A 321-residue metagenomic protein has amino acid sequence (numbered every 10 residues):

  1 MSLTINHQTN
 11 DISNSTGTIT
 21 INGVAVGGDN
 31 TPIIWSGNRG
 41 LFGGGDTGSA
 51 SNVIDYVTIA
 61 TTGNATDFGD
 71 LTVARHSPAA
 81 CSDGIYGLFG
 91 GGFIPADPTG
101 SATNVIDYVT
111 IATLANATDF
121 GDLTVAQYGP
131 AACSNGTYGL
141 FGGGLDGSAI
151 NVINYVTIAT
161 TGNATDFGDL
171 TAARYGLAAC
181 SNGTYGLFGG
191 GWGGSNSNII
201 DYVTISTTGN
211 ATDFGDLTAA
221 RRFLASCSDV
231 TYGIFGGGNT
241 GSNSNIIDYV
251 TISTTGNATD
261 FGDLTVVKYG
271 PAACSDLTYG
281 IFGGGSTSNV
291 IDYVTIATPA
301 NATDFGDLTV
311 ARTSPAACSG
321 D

Functional and structural regions predicted by a protein language model:
S2-T4, N10-D321: Polar, enzyme-active/binding microenvironments
